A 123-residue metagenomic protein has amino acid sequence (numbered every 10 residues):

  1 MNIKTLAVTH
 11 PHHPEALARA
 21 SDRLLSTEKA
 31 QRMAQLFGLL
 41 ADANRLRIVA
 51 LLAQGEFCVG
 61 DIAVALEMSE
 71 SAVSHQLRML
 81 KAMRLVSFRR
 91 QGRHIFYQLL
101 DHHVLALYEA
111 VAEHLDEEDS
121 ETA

Functional and structural regions predicted by a protein language model:
M1-L40: N-terminal leader segment of winged-helix/HTH proteins
S21, F37, Q98-A123: Conserved segment of winged-helix/HTH DNA-binding domains
T27-S71, I95-H103: N-terminal helix-turn-helix DNA-binding core of bacterial DNA-binding proteins
E56-F57, K81, A112: Residue-level detector of secondary-structure transition/capping positions
V64, H75, K81-A82: Alpha-helical residues within the helix-turn-helix
E70-R78, R90: Recognition helix of helix-turn-helix DNA-binding domains
K81-Q91, Q98: Beta-hairpin "wing" of winged helix-turn-helix
